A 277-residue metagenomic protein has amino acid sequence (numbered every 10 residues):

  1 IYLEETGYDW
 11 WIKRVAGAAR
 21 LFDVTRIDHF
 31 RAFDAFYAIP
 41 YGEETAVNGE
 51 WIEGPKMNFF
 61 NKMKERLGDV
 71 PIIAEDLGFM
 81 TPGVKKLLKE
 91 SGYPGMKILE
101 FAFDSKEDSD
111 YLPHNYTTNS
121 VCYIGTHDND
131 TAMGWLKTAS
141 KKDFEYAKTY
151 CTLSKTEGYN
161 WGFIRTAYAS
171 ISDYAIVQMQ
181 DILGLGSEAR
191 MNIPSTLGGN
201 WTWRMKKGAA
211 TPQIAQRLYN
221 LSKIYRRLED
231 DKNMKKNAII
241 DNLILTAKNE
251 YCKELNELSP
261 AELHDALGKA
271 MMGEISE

Functional and structural regions predicted by a protein language model:
I1-I176, Q180-S187, I193-G208: Alpha-amylase-like alpha-glycosidases and glucanotransferases acting on alpha-linked glucans and related
A147, L218, L263-L267: A structural signal for short hydrophobic/aromatic patches embedded in well-ordered alpha helices
L185-N237: In a subset of proteins, long, contiguous C-terminal domains/tails are tracked
I239-E250: N-terminal acidic leader/helix
N249-A261, I275-S276: Charged, low-complexity interaction regions
L267-M271, I275-S276: Amphipathic alpha-helical interaction modules
